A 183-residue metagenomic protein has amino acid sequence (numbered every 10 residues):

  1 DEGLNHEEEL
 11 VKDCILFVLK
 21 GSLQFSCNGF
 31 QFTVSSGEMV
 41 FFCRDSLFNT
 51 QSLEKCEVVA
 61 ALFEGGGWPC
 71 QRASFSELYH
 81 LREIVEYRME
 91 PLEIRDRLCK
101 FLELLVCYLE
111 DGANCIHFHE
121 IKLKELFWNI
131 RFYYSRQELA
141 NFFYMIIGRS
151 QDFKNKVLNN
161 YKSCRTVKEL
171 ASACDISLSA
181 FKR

Functional and structural regions predicted by a protein language model:
D1-R82: N-terminal regulatory/effector-sensing and dimerization cores that precede helix-turn-helix DNA-binding domains
G3, Y134-N141: Short, Lys/Arg-enriched N-terminal segment that forms or immediately precedes the first helix of a structured domain
N5, C27, R88, N160 (+1 more regions): Short, flexible active-site loop motifs that bind/organize anionic cofactors or intermediates
L19, R131, L158, K162: Short, locally clustered residues in the helix-turn-helix/winged-helix DNA-binding domain
F63-P69, E93, S172-L178: Juxtamembrane/interfacial segments around transmembrane helices
S76-N129, Q137: Amphipathic alpha-helical segments enriched in hydrophobic/aromatic residues interleaved with Lys/Arg
I94-C107, H119-L123, A140-C174: A short, Lys/Arg-enriched amphipathic alpha-helix from helix-turn-helix/homeodomain DNA-binding modules
F132, R136, C164-R183: Basic/polar phosphate-binding segments, predominantly the helix-turn-helix DNA-binding elements of transcriptional
